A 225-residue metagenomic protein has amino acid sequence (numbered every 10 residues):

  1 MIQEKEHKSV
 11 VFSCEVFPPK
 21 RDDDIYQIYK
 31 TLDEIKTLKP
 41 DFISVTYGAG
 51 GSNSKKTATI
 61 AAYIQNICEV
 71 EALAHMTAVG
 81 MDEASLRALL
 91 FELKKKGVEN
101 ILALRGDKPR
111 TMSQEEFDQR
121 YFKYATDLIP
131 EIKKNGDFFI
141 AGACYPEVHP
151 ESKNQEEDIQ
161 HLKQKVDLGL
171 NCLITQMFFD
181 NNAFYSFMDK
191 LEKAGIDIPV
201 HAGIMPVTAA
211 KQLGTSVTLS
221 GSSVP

Functional and structural regions predicted by a protein language model:
M1-C14, R21-D22, E131: N-terminal amphipathic alpha-helix/helix-capping segment at the start of soluble metabolic enzymes
V10-P18, I43-V45, A72-M76, I101-A103 (+4 more regions): Hydrophobic faces of well-ordered beta-strands that scaffold small-molecule active sites in alpha/beta enzyme cores
V11-Q27, A72-A84, A141-E157: Active-site mouth loops of central-metabolism enzymes
D23, Q119-Y145, D197-P225: Active-site pocket-lining/capping segments in soluble small-molecule metabolic enzymes
I25-D33, G51-V70: Glycine-rich, positively charged N-terminal anion/phosphate-binding segment
T31-T46, K165: Catalytic domains of carbohydrate-active enzymes, especially glycoside hydrolases
K39-I60, K108-R120, N171-Y185: Glycine-rich, proline-tolerant flexible connector loops at the mouths of alpha/beta enzymes
A78-K95, Q119-K123: Glycine-rich anion/phosphate-binding loops
